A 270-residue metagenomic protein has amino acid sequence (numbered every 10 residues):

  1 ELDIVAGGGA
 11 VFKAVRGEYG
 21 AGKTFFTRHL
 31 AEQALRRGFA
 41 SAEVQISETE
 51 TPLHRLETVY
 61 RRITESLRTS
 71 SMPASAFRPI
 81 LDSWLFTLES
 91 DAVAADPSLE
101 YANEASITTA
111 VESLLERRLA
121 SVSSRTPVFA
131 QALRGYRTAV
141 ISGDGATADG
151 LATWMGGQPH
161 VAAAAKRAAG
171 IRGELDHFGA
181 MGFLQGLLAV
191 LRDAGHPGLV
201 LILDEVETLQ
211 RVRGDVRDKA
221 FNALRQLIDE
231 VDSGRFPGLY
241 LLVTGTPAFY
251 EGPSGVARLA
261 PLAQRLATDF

Functional and structural regions predicted by a protein language model:
E1-L2: N-terminal pre-Walker A segment at the start of P-loop NTPase domains
V5-A6, P197: Short helix-capping/hinge SLiMs at alpha-helix to coil transitions
G7-H29: Walker A/P-loop nucleotide-binding motif
V11, P52-L56, I202: Short, conserved alpha-helical segments within structured domains
A14-V15, V44-Q45, Y240-G245: Conserved beta-strand segments of the P-loop GTPase G domain that flank and frequently precede/overlap
A21, F25-A194: P-loop NTPase nucleotide-binding core
A148-F270: The catalytic "switch" region of P-loop NTPases
